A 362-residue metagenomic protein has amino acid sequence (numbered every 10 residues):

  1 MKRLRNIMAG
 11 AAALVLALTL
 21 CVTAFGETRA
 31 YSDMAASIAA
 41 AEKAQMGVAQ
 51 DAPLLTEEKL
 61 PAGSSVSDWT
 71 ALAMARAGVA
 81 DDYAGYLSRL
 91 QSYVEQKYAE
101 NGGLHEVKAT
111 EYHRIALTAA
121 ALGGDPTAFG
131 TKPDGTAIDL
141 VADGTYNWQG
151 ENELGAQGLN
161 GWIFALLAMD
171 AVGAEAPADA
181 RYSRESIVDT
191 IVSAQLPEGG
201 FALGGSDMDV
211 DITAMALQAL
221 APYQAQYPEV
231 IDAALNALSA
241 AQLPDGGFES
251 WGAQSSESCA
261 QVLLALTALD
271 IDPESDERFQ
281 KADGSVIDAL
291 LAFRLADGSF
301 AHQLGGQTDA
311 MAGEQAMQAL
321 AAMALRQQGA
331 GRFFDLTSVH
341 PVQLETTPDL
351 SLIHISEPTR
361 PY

Functional and structural regions predicted by a protein language model:
K2-A11: Bacterial N-terminal signal peptides that target proteins for export
A11-T19: Bacterial N-terminal signal peptides
C21-A30: Sec-dependent signal peptide cleavage junction
G26, E345-T347: Ser/Thr-rich, Proline-interspersed low-complexity disordered segments
Y31-L54, D82-L104, T131-G155, A180-A202 (+3 more regions): Long, well-ordered core segments of solenoidal/helical folds
P53-D82, L104-A128, G150-R184, L196-A233 (+3 more regions): An alpha-helical repeat/solenoid feature that recognizes helix-turn-helix modules
E314, L325-E345: Low-complexity, Gly/Ser/Thr/Pro-rich intrinsically disordered linker/tail segments
I353-Y362: Single conserved hydrophobic/aromatic residue that forms the stacking wall/gate of nucleotide- or nucleobase-binding
